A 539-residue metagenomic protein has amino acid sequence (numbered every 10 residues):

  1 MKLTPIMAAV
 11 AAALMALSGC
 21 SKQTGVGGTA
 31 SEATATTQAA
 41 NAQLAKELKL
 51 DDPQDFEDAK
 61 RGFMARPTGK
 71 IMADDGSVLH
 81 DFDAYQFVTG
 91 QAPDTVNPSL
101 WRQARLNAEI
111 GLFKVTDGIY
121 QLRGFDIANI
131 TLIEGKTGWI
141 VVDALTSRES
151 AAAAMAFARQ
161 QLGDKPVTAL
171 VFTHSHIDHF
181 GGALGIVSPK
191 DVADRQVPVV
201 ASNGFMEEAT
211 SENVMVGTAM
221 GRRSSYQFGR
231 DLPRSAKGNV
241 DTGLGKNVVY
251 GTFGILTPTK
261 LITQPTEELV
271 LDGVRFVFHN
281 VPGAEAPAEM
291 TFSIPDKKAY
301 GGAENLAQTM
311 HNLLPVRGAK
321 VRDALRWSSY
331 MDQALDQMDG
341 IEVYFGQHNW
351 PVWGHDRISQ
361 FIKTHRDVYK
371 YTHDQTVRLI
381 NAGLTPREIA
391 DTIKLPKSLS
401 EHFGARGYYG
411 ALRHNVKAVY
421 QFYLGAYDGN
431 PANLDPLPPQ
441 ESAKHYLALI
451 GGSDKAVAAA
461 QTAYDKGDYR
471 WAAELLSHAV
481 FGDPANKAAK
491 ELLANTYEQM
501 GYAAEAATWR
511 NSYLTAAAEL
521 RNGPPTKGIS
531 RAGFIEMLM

Functional and structural regions predicted by a protein language model:
A16-G19: C-terminal motif of bacterial Sec signal peptides marking the signal peptidase cleavage site
T29-L48, A299, T309, L325-E388 (+3 more regions): Divalent-metal (often Zn2+) His-rich catalytic cores of metallo-beta-lactamase-fold enzymes
R105-K165, E289-E304: Conserved beta-strand hairpin/beta-sheet module of binuclear metal-dependent hydrolase folds, prominently
K114, G163, M206-V281, R326-M338: Metallo-beta-lactamase
T137-G138, E149-V200: Active-site metal-binding motif and surrounding structural segment of the metallo-beta-lactamase
G138-I140, T146-E149, Y250, G254-T257 (+1 more regions): Metallo-beta-lactamase
G523-M539: Acidic, aliphatic-rich amphipathic alpha-helical segments
